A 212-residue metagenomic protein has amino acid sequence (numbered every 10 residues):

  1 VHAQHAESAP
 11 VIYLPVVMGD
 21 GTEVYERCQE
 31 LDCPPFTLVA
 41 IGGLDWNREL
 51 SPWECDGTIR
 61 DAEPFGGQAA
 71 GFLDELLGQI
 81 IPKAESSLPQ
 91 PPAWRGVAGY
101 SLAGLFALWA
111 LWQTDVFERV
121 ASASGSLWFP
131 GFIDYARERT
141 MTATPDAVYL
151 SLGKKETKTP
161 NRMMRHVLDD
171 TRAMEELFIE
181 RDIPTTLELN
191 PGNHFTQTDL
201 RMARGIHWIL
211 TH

Functional and structural regions predicted by a protein language model:
V1-Q4: A short loop-to-beta-strand scaffold at the N-terminal edge of the catalytic core in hydrolase folds
A9-E75, Q79-S87: Serine-hydrolase catalytic machinery in alpha/beta-hydrolase-like enzymes
L14-V17, S124, L152: The conserved beta1-alpha1 loop
C28-Q29, L111, E175: A conserved amphipathic alpha-helix that caps or lines the catalytic cleft of carbohydrate- and lipid-modifying enzymes
W94-G99, A123: Short beta-strand immediately N-terminal to the catalytic nucleophile in serine-hydrolase-like folds
A98-A103, A107: Gly/Ala-rich beta-loop-alpha elbow adjacent to hydrolase catalytic centers
W109-R119: Conserved hydrolase catalytic core segment
L127-Q197, A203-I209: The feature captures the conserved acid-bearing segment of alpha/beta-hydrolase catalytic domains
